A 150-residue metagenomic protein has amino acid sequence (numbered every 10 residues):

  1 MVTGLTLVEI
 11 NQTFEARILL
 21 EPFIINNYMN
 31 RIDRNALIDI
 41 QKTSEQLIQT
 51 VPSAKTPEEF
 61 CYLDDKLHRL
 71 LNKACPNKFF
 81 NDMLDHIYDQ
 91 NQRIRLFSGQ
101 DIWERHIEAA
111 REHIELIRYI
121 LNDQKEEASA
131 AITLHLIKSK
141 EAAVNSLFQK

Functional and structural regions predicted by a protein language model:
M1-N30, K73, F79, N145-K150: Short linear motifs at protein or domain termini
A16-R17, I25, R34-S98, R111-R118 (+1 more regions): Conserved amphipathic alpha-helical segments that form helical-bundle/coiled-coil interaction surfaces
P22, R95, E141-A142: A generic membrane alpha-helix/interface feature
D101-R105: Solvent-exposed loop and edge beta-strand segments that line ligand/cofactor-binding and catalytic clefts
N122-D123: Residue-level signal for the nucleotide or nucleotide-sugar donor/cofactor binding architecture
E126-K150: C-terminal effector-binding regulatory domain of bacterial HTH transcription factors
